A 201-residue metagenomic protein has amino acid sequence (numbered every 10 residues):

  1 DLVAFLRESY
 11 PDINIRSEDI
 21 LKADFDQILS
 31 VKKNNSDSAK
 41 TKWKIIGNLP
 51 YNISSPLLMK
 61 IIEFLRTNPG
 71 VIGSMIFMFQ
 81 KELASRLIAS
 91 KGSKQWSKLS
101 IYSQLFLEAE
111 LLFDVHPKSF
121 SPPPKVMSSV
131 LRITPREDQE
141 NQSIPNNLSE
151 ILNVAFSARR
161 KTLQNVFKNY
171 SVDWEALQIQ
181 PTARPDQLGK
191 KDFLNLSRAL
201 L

Functional and structural regions predicted by a protein language model:
D1-N146, E150-V154: Catalytic cores of RNA-modifying enzymes
L21, D26, K125-L201: S-adenosyl-L-methionine-dependent methyltransferase catalytic core, i.e., the SAM/SAH-binding region
